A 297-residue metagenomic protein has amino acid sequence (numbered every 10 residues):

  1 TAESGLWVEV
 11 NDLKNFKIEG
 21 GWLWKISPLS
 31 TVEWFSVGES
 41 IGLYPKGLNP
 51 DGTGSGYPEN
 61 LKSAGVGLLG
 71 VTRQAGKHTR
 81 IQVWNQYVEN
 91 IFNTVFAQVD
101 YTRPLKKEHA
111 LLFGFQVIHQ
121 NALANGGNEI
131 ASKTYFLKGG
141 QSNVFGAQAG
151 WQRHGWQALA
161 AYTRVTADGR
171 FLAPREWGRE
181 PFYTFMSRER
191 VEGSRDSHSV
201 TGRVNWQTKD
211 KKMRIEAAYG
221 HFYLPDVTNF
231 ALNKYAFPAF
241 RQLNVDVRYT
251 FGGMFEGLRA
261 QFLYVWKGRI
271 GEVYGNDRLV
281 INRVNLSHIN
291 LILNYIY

Functional and structural regions predicted by a protein language model:
T1, I18-G20, L69, H78-E89 (+4 more regions): Transmembrane beta-strand segments that form the barrel wall of outer-membrane beta-barrel proteins
T1, P28-L29, L61-S63, N85-F96 (+3 more regions): Solvent-exposed loop/turn segments connecting transmembrane beta-strands in outer-membrane beta-barrel proteins
E3, V66, T94-F96, S142-V144 (+3 more regions): Transmembrane beta-barrel architecture of outer-membrane proteins
L6-D12, L69-R73, A97-Y101, A147-R153 (+5 more regions): Residues on the lipid-exposed face of transmembrane beta-strands in outer-membrane beta-barrel proteins
N15-E19, S27, K77-I81, K106-F113 (+4 more regions): Repeated loop/turn-to-beta-strand initiation elements of outer-membrane beta-barrel proteins
E19-V66, E108-F182, E189, W266-V284: Outer-membrane beta-barrel translocator/channel fold
W22-I26, N85-E89, R103, V117-L123 (+10 more regions): Transmembrane beta-strands of outer-membrane beta-barrel pores
R283-Y297: Outer-membrane beta-barrel "beta-signal"
